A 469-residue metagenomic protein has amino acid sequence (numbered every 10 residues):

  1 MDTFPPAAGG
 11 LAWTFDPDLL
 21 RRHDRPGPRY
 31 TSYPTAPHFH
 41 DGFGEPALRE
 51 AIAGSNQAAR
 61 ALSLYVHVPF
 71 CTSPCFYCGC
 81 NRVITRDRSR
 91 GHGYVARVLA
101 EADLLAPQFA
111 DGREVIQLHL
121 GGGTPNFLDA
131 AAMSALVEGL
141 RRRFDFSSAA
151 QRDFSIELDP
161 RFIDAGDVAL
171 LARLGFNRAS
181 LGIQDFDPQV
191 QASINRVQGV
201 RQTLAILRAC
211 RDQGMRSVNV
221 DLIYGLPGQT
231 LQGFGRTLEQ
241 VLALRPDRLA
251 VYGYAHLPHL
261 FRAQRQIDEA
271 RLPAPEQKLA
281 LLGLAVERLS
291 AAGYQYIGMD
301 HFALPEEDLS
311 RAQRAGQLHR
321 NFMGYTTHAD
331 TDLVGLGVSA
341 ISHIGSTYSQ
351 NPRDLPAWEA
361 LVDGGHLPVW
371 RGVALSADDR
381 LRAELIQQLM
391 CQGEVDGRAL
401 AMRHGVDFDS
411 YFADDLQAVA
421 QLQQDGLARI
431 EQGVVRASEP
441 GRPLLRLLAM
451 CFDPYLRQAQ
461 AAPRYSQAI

Functional and structural regions predicted by a protein language model:
M1-L62: Flexible, acidic/Gly-rich N-terminal and inter-domain linker regions that tether and position cofactor-handling modules
G54, A61, I84-Q108, E114-D409 (+1 more regions): C-terminal scaffold of the Radical SAM
V66-R82: Local cysteine-cluster metal-coordination motifs and their immediate loop/turn environment, predominantly Fe-S cluster
V190, R314, V435-F452: Short, cationic-aromatic polyanion-contact patches
F408-Q421: Short amphipathic alpha-helical interaction segments
Q423-G433: A short, conserved structural fragment
R442-I469: Short, amphipathic alpha-helical interaction segments positioned at domain boundaries
